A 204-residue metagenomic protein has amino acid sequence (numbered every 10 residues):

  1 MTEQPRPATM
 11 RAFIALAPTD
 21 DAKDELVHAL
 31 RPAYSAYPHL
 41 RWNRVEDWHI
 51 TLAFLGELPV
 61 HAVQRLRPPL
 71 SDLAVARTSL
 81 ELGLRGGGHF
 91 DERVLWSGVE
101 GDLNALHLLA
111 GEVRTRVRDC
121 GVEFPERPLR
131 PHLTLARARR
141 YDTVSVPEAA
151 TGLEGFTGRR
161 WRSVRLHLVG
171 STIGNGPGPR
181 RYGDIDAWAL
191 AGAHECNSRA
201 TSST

Functional and structural regions predicted by a protein language model:
M1-T204: Histidine-dependent nucleotide/RNA phosphoesterase domain, centered on the 2H-phosphoesterase fold with its duplicated
